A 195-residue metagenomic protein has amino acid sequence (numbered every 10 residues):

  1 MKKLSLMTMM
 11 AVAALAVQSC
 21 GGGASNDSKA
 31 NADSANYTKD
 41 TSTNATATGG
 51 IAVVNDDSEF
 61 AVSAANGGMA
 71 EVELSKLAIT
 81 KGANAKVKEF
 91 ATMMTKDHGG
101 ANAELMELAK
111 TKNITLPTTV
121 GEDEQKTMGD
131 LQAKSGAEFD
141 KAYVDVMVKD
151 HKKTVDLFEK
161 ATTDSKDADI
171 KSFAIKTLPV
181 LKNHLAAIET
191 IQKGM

Functional and structural regions predicted by a protein language model:
K2-M195: His/Met- and acidic-residue-enriched segments that coordinate or traffic transition-metal cofactors and support
